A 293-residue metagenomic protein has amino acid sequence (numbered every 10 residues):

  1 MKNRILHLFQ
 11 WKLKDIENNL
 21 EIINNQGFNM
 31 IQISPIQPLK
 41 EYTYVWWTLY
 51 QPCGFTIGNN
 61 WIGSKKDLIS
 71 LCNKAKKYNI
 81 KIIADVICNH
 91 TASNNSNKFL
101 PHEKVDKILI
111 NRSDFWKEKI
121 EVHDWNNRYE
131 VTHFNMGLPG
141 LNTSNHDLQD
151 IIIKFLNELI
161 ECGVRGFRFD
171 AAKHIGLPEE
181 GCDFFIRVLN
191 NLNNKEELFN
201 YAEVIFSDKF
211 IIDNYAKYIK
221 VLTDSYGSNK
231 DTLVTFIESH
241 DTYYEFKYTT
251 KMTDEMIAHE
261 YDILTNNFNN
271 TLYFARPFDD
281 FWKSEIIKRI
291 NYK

Functional and structural regions predicted by a protein language model:
K2-R4, N18-N24, P35-Q37, Y42-Y50 (+4 more regions): Active-site-proximal helices and loops of the catalytic beta/alpha 8
N3, Q37-L71, K104-N142: Aromatic- and acidic-residue-enriched carbohydrate-binding clefts of CAZyme catalytic domains
R4-W11: Insoluble glucan recognition modules
F9, I33-I36: Acidic/polar N-terminal loop/beta-strand segments that form early-domain functional surfaces
L13, W61-L68, N145, Q149 (+2 more regions): Solvent-exposed, acidic/flexible segments
M30: Aromatic, loop-rich ligand-recognition surfaces of beta-strand-rich domains
N89-T91, H174-I175: Short acidic, Gly/Ser-rich segments with clustered Asp/Glu that frequently serve as metal-coordination loops in enzyme
A92-D150, L233-I237, M256, D262 (+1 more regions): Glycan-binding loop/region signatures in secreted carbohydrate-active enzymes
